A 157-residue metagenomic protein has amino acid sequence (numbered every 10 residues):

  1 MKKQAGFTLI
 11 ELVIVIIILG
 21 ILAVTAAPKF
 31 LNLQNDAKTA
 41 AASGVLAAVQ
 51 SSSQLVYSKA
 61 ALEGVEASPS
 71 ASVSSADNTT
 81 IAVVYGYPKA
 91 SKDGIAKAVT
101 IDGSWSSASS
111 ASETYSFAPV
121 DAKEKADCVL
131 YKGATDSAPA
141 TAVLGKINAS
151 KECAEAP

Functional and structural regions predicted by a protein language model:
M1-A37, A41: N-terminal single-pass transmembrane signal-anchor helix
F7-I16, Q54-G64: Phosphate-binding glycine-rich loops and adjacent basic patches that engage nucleotide phosphates, nucleic-acid
I18, G44-Q50, E66-S68, S72-V73: General N-terminal targeting signals
A37-E63: Membrane-proximal N-terminal amphipathic helix
S58-P157: Periplasmic/extracellular, small/polar-rich flexible segments of pilin-like filament-forming proteins
